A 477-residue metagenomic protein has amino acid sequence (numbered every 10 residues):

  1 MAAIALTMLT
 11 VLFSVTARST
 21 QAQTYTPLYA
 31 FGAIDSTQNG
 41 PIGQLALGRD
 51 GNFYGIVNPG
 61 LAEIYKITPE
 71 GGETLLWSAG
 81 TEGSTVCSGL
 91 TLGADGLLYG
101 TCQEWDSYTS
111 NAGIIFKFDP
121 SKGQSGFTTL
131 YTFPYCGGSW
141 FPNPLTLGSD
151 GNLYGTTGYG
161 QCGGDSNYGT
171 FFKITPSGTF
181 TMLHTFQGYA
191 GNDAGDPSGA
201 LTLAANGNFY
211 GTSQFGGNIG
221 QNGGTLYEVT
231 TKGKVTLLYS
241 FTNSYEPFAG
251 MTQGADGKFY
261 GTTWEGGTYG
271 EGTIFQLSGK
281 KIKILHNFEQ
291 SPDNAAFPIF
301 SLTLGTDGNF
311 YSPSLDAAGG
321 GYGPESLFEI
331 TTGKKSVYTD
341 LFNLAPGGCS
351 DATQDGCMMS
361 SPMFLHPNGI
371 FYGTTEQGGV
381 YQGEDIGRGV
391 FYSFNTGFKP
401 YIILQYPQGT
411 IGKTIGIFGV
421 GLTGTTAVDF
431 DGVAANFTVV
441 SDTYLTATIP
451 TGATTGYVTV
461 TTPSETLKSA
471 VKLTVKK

Functional and structural regions predicted by a protein language model:
M1-K477: Extracellular beta-propeller repeat domains
